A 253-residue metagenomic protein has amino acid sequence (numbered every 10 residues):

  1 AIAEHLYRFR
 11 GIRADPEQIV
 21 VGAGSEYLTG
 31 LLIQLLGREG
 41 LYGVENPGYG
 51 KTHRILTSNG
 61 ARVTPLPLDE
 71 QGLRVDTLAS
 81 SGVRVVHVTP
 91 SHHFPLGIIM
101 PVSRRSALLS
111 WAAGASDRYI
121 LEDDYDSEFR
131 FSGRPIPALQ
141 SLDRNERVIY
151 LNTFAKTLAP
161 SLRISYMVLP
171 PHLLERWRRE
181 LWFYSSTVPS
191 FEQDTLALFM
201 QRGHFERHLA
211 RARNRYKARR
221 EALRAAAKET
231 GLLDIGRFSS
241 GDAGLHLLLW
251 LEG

Functional and structural regions predicted by a protein language model:
A1-D117, S127-N145, Y216: Conserved core of the PLP fold type I
G48, N214-R224, I235-L251: Conserved glycine-rich beta-strand-loop-beta hairpin in the small C-terminal domain of fold type I
S91, P170-P171, Q201, W250-E252: Residue-level recognition of strand-loop junctions within catalytic nucleotide-signaling folds
S141-R176, V188-F191: Active-site PLP attachment segment
Y166, D194-Q201: Helix-loop "lid/cap" segments that line or gate small-molecule binding pockets
R178-L181, R202-R224: Structural signature of PLP-dependent enzymes
